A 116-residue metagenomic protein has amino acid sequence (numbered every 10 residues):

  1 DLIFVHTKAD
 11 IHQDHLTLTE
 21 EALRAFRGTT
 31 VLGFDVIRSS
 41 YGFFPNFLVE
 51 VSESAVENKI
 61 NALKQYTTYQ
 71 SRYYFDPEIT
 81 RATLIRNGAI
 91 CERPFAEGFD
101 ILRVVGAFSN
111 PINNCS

Functional and structural regions predicted by a protein language model:
D1-R38: Active-site adenylate/phosphate-handling loop in enzymes that bind or generate adenylated species
L2, T29-T30, V36, Y41-S116: The feature marks non-catalytic terminal segments
